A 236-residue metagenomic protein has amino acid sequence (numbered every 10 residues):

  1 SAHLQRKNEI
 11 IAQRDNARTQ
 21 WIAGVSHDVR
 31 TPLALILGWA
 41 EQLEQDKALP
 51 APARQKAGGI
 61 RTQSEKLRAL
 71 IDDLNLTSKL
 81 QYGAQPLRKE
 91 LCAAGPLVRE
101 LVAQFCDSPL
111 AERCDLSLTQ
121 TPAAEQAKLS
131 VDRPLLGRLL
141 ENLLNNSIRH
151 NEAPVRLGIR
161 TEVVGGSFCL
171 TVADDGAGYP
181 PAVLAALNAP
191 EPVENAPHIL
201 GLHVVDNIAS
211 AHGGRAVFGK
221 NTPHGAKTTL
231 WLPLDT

Functional and structural regions predicted by a protein language model:
T62-L67: Short alpha-helical segment of the dimerization/phosphotransfer core of two-component systems
Y82-L87, K128-V131: Conserved micro-motifs of the catalytic ATP-binding
G83, S108-Q120: Short conserved segments within the C-terminal catalytic ATPase subdomain
N146-I148: Short helix-loop "hinge" at the ATP-lid/N-box region of the Bergerat-fold HATPase_c
D174: Acidic ATP/Mg2+-coordinating residue in the GHKL
G213-G214: Conserved glycine-rich
